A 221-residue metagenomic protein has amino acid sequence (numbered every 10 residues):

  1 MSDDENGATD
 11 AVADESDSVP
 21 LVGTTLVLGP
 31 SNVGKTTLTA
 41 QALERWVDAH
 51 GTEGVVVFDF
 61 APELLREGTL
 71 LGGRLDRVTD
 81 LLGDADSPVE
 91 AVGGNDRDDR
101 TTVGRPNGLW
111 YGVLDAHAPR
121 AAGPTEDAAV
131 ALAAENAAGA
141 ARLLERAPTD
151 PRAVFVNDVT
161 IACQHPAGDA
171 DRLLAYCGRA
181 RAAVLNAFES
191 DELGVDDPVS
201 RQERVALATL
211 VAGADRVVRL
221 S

Functional and structural regions predicted by a protein language model:
S2-D76: Glycine-rich P-loop/Walker A and Walker A-like loops and their local beta1-loop-alpha1 context in P-loop NTPases
V22, T52, D150-P151, A180 (+1 more regions): Short, well-ordered alpha-helix to beta-strand connector turns
L26, A153-F155, V184: Structural motif
P30-T36, Q41-R45, A147-P148, R201-Q202 (+2 more regions): An interfacial alpha-helical scaffold signature
T36, A133-A137, S200: A conditional alpha-helix N-cap/helix-loop micro-motif detector
E44-P119: N-terminal phosphate/diphosphate-binding loop that engages ATP/GTP or pyrophosphate donors across diverse enzyme folds
A116-D169, L174-G178: Phosphate-binding/switch loop-helix module in NTP-utilizing enzymes
R146, V159-S221: Replace "adjacent to P-loop NTPase cores in ATP/GTP-dependent enzymes" with "adjacent to NTP-binding cores
